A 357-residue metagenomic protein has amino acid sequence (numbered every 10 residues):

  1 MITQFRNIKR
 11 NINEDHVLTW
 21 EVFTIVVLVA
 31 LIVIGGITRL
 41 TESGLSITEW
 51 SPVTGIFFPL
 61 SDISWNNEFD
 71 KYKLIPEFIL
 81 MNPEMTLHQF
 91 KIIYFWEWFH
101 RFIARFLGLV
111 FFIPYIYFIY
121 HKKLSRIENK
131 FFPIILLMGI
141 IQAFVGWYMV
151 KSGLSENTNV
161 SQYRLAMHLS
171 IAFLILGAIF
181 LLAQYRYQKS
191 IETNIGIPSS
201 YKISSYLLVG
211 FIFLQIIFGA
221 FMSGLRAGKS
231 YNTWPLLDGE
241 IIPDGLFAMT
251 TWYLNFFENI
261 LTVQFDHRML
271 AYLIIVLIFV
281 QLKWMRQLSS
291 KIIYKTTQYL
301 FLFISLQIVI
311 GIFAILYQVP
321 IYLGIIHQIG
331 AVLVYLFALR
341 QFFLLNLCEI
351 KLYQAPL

Functional and structural regions predicted by a protein language model:
M1-E14, Q188-K202, E349-L357: Membrane-interfacial, low-structure loops and terminal tails that flank and connect transmembrane helices in multi-pass
H16-V27, I127-L136, N194-I217, I293-L300: Interfacial segments of alpha-helical transmembrane regions
V17-I56, G210-S223: N-terminal signal-anchor transmembrane alpha helix
T38-E49, F144-L165, M222-N232, I308-V332: Interfacial helix-loop-helix junctions of multi-pass membrane proteins
K71-L109, N255-Y272: Individual transmembrane alpha-helix segments
L107-I113, S170-R186, L273-V280, A331-N346: Hydrophobic cores of alpha-helical transmembrane segments in multi-pass inner/ER membrane proteins, independent
I119-P133, L282-L300, L357: Membrane-interface helix-loop-helix junctions at transmembrane boundaries of multi-pass membrane enzymes, predominantly
I217-I274, F279, K283: Membrane-interfacial catalytic/cofactor-binding modules of polytopic membrane enzymes
